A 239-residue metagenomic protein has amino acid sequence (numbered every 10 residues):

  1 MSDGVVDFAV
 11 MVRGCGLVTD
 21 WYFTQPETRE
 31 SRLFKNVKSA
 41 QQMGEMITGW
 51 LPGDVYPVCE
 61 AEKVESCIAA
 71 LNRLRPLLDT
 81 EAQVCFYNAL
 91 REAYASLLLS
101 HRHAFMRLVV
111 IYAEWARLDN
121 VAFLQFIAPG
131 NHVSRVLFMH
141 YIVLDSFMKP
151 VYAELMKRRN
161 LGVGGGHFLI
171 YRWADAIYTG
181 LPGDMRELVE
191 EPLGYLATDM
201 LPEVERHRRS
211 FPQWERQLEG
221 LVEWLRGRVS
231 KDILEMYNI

Functional and structural regions predicted by a protein language model:
G4-T19, E30-I239: C-terminal effector modules of eukaryotic transcription factors
Q25-R29: Short, structured loop/turn "capping" segments at alpha-beta junctions
